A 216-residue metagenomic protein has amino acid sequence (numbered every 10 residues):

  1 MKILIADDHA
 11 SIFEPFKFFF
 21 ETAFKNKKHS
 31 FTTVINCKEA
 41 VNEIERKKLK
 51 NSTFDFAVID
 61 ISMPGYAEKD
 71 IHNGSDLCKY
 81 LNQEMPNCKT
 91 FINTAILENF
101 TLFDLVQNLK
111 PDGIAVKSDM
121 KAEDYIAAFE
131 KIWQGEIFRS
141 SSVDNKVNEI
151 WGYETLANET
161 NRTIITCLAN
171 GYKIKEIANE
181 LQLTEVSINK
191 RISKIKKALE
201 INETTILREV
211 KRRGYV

Functional and structural regions predicted by a protein language model:
A10-I35: Two-component/phosphorelay signaling modules centered on CheY-like receiver
T33-F56, Y66: Acidic, metal-coordinating helix/loop segments flanking the phosphotransfer/catalytic sites of two-component signaling
F54-L81: Conserved phosphotransfer microenvironments
L77-F103, I114: A short, hydrophobic beta-strand element within the central beta-sheet of small alpha/beta folds
Q107, P111-G113, S118-T155: Short, flexible helix-to-coil linker/hinge segments that flank and couple to helix-turn-helix
A128, R191-K194: Residues within the DNA-recognition helix of helix-turn-helix
N148-N189: Helix-turn-helix DNA-binding segment
K196-V216: Basic, Lys/Arg-enriched C-terminal extension of HTH/homeodomain DNA-binding domains
